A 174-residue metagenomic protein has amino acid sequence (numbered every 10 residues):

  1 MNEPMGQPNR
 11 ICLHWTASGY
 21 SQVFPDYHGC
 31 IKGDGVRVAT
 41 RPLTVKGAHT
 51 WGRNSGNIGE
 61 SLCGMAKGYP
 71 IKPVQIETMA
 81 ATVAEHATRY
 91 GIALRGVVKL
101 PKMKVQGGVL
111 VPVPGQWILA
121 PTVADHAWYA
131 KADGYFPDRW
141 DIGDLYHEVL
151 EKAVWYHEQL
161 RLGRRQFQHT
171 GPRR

Functional and structural regions predicted by a protein language model:
M1-K46: Short, conserved "active-site rim" segments that organize catalytic pockets and cofactor/ligand binding
M1-P8, M65-R174: Basic/polar, cationic surfaces and motifs that engage anionic cell-wall and phosphate/carboxylate ligands
N2, S18-S21, S55, S61 (+2 more regions): Generic serine detector
G6-P8, F24, R53-N57, I118: Short, solvent-exposed loop/turn segments at the edges of secondary structure
L13, G29, E60, M79 (+1 more regions): Residue-level detector of buried hydrophobic side-chain packing in well-ordered secondary-structure elements
C30, V36-V74: Peptidoglycan-targeting cell-wall enzymes and recognition modules
